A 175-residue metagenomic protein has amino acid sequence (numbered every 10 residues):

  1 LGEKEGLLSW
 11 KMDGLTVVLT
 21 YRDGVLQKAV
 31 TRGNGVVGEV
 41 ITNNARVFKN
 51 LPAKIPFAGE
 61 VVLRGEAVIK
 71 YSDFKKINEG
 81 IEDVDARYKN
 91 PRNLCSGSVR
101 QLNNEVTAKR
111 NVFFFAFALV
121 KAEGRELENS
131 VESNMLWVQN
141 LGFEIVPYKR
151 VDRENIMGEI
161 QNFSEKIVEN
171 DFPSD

Functional and structural regions predicted by a protein language model:
L1-D175: RNA/tRNA-interacting regions in translation and RNA-turnover enzymes
